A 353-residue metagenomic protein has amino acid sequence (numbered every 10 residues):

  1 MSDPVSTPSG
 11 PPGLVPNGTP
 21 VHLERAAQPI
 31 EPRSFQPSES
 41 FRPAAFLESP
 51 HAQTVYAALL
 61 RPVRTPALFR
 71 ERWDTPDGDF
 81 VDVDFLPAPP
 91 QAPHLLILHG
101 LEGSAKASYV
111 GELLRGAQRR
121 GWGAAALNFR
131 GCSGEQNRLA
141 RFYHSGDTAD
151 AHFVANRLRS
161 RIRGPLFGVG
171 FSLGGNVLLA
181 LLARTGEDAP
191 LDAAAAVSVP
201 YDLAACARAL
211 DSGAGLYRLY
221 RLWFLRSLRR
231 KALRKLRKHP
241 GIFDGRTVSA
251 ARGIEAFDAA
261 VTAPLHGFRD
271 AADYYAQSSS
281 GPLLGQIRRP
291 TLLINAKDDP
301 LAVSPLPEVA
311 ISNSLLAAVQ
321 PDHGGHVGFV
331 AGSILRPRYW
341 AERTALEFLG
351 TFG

Functional and structural regions predicted by a protein language model:
P12-G18, I162, F167-L265: Alpha/beta-hydrolase-fold enzymes
A52-P87: N-terminal cap/lid segment of alpha/beta-hydrolase-fold proteins
L86-S133, R138, F153: Short, surface-exposed "cap/lid" segments of acyl-processing enzymes
C132-F167: Catalytic nucleophile-loop/oxyanion-hole region of alpha/beta-hydrolase and closely related hydrolase-like folds
I287, L293-N295: Short beta-strand/loop motif that positions the catalytic acidic residue of the alpha/beta-hydrolase fold
A296, P300-P305: Conserved alpha/beta-hydrolase "acid-adjacent" motif
S312-F329: Catalytic histidine neighborhood in serine/cysteine hydrolases with alpha/beta-hydrolase-type architecture
G324, S333-G353: Catalytic active-site module of serine/aspartate enzymes centered on a nucleophile-bearing elbow/loop
